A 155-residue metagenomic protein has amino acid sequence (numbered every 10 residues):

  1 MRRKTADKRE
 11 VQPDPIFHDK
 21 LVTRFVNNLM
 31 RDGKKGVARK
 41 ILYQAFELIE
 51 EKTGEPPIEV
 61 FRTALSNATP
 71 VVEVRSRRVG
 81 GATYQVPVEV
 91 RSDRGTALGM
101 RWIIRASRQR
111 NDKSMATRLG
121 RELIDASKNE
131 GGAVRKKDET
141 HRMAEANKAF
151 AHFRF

Functional and structural regions predicted by a protein language model:
M1-D32, G36, Y43-F155: Strongly charged
